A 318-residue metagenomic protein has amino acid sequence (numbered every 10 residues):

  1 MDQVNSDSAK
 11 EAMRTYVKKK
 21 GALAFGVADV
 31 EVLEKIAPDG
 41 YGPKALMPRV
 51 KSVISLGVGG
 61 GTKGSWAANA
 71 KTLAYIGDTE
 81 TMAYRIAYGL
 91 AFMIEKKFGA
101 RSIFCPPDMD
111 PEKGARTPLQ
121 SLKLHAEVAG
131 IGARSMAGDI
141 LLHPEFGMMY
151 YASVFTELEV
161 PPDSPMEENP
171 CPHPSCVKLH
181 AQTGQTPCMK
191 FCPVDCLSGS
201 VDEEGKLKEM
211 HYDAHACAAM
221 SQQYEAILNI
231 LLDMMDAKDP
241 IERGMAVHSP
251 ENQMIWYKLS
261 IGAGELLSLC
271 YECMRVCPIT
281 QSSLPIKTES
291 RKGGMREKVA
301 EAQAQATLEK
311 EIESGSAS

Functional and structural regions predicted by a protein language model:
M1-Q3, T15, I86, K97-G99 (+1 more regions): Polar low-complexity intrinsically disordered regions
M1-R85: Non-catalytic, usually N-terminal nucleic-acid engagement modules in DNA/RNA processing proteins
I36, T72, D78-K298: Catalytic cores of enzyme domains
D39-P43, P118-L119, E301-A302: Short low-complexity, flexible loop/linker segments enriched in glycine and/or proline with clustered acidic
K44-K51, L122-V128, S221-Y224, T307-K310: Short, structured secondary-structure boundary patches
I261, G293-S318: Long, compositionally biased intrinsically disordered regions
